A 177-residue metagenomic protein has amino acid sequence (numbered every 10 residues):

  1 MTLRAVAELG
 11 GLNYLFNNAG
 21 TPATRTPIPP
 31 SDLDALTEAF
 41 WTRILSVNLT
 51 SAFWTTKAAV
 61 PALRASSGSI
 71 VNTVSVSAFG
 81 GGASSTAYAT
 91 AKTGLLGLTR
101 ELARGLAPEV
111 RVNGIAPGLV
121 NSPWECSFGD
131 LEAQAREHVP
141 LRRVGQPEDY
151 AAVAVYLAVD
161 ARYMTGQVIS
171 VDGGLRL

Functional and structural regions predicted by a protein language model:
N18-P29, G174: Conserved NAD(P)H cofactor-binding loop of Rossmann-fold oxidoreductase domains
T26-T42, A135: Substrate-binding pocket helix/loop in short-chain dehydrogenase/reductase
T56, A91, T99: Active-site helix of classical SDR
P61, A103-P108: Alpha-helical segment proximal to the catalytic Tyr-Lys
A62-R64, Q146-V171, R176: C-terminal substrate-recognition "lid" of short-chain dehydrogenase/reductases
S75: Residue(s) in the substrate-gating loop at a strand-loop-helix junction that position the organic substrate next
A107-R111, M164-G166: Short, small/polar-rich loop/turn modules that mediate ligand/substrate recognition or access, typified
